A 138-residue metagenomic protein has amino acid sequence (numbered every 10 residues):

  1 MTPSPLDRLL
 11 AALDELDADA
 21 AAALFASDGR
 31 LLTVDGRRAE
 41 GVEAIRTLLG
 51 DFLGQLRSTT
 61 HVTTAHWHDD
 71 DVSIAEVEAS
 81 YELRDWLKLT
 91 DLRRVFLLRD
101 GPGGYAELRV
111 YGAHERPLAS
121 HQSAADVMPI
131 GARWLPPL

Functional and structural regions predicted by a protein language model:
M1, T47-L138: A beta-strand edge to alpha-helix "cap/lid" segment located at domain peripheries
M1-D17: Short, aromatic-enriched amphipathic alpha-helices that serve as compact interaction elements
R8, A20, A44-T47: Alpha-helical elements of Rossmann-like donor-binding domains used by nucleotide-donor carbohydrate transfer enzymes
A12, L24, F52-Q55: Short alpha-helical functional segments enriched in proximate histidine and acidic residues
L16-D28: Short, well-ordered alpha-helical segments enriched in acidic and aromatic residues
S27, V34, G101: Short, ordered coil/turn segments that flank beta-strands lining enzyme active or ligand-binding pockets
R30-E40, F52-Q55: A short gly/proline-enriched turn/hairpin at secondary-structure junctions
V34-T47, H68-D70: Short beta-edge strand/loop motif at the mouth of beta-sheet-based domains
